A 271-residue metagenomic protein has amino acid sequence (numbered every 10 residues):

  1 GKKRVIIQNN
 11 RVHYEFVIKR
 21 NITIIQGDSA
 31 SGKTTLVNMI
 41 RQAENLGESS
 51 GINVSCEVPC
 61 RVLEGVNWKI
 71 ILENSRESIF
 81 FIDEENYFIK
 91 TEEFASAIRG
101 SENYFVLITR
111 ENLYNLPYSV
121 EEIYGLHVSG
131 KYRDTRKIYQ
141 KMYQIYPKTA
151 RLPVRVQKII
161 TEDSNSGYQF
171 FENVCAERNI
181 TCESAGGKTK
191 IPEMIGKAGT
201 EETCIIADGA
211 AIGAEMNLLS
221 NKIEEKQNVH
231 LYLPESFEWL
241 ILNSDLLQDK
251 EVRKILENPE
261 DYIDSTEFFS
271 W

Functional and structural regions predicted by a protein language model:
G1-Y14, D134-K137: N-terminal pre-Walker A segment at the start of P-loop NTPase domains
I25: Hydrophobic anchor at the beta1->P-loop junction of P-loop NTPases
S31-K33: Conserved glycine(s) of the Walker
L36-N38: Post-Walker A alpha-helix
Q42-N53: Post-Walker A helix-loop "phosphate-sensing" segment adjacent to the P-loop in P-loop NTPases
G65-E92: Conserved P-loop NTPase "ATPase switch" module shared by AAA+ and STAND
F81-I82, E102-Y114: Structural recognition of the conserved hydrophobic beta-strand(s) that form the central parallel beta-sheet of P-loop
N86-Y87, E121-W271: Acidic, divalent-metal-binding catalytic cores of TOPRIM and closely related two-metal-ion phosphodiester/pyrophosphate
